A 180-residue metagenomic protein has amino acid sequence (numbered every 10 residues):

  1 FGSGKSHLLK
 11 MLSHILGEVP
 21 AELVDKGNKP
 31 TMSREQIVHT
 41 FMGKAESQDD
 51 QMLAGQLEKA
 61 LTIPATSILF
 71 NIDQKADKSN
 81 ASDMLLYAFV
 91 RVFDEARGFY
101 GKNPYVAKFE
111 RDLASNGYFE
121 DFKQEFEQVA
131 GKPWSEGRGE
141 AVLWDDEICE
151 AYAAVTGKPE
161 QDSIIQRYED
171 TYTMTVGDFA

Functional and structural regions predicted by a protein language model:
G2, H7-A141: P-loop NTPase motor core
D145-A180: Conserved helicase/translocase P-loop NTPase motor core
